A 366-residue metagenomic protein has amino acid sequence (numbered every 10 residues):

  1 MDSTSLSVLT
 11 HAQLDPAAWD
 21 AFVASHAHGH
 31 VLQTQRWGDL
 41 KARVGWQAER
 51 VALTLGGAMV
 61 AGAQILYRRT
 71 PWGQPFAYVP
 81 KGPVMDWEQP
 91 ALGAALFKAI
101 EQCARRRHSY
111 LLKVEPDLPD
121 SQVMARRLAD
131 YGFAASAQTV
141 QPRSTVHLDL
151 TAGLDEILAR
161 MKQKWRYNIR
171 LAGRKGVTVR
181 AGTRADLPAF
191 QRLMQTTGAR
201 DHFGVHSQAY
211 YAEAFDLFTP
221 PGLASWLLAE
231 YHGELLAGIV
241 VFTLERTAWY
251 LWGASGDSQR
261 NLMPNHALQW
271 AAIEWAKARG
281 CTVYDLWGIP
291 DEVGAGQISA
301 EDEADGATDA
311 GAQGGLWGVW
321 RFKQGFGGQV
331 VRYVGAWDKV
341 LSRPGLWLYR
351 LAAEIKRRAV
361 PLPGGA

Functional and structural regions predicted by a protein language model:
D2-L6, A12-Q13, H26, L40 (+3 more regions): Active-site/acyl-donor-binding loops of N-acyltransferases
L6-G56, V60-G73, P116-R143, H147-N261: A conserved beta-strand-loop-helix scaffold within acyl/acetyltransferase catalytic domains
V79: Flexible glycine-rich active-site/ligand-binding loops centered on an Asp-His dyad
P83, W87, G198-D201: Short amphipathic alpha-helical interaction patches enriched in hydrophobic/aromatic residues with interspersed Lys/Arg
V84-D130: A gly/proline- and charged-residue-enriched helix-loop-helix capping module
A94-Q102, A212-W347: Aromatic (often tryptophan-rich) hydrophobic motifs at membrane interfaces
R105, A129, G173, K277 (+1 more regions): Anion (oxyanion) recognition and catalysis
